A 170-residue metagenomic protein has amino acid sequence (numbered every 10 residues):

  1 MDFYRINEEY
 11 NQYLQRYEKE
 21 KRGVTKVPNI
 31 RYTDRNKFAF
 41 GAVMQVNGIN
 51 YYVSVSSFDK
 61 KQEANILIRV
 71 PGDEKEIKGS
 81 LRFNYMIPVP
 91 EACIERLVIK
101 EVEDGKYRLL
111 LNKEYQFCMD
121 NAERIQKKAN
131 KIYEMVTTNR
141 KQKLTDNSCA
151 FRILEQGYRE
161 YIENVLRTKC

Functional and structural regions predicted by a protein language model:
M1-N36, A42: Short N-terminal edge-element motif at the start of the domain
I6-N7, I49, A150: Alpha-helix initiation/capping motif
Y10, N47-I49, S56-F58, V89-E95: Short loop/turn segments at secondary-structure transitions that flank enzyme active sites
Q15-Y32, E63-E76, L97-L109: Low-complexity, polar-biased intrinsically disordered regions enriched in Pro/Ser/Thr/Gly
I30, D34, Q45-F83: Compact nucleic-acid interaction/catalytic patches
E74-C170: C-terminal terminal-subdomain/extension
